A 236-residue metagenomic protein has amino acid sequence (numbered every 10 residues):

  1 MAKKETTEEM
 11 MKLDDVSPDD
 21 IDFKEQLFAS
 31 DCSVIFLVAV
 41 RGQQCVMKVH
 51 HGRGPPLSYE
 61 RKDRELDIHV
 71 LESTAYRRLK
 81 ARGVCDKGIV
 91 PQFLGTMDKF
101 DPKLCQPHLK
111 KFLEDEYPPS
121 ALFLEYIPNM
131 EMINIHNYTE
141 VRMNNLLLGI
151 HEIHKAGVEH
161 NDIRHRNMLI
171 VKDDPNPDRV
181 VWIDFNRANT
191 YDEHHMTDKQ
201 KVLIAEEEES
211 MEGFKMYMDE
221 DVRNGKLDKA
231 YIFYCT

Functional and structural regions predicted by a protein language model:
M1-A29: Juxta-kinase regulatory segment immediately upstream of eukaryotic protein kinase catalytic domains
K24-I89: ATP-binding glycine-rich loop module of kinase domains
L37, Y126, I170-K172: Conserved hydrophobic "DFG−1" position in protein kinase catalytic cores
G42, G52-G54, D98, P128-N129 (+2 more regions): Conserved beta-strand elements of beta-rich interaction domains across eukaryotes, especially beta-propellers
Q43, Y117-S120, R179: Residues on conserved beta-strands of the protein kinase catalytic domain
E65-L66, K80-M143: Conserved structural core of kinase catalytic domains
V70-S73, R77-K80, L94, D98 (+1 more regions): Amphipathic alpha-helical interaction motifs in eukaryotic regulatory proteins
H136-L146, E152-N161, H165-R166, I170-T236: C-lobe/activation-segment region of protein kinase-like
